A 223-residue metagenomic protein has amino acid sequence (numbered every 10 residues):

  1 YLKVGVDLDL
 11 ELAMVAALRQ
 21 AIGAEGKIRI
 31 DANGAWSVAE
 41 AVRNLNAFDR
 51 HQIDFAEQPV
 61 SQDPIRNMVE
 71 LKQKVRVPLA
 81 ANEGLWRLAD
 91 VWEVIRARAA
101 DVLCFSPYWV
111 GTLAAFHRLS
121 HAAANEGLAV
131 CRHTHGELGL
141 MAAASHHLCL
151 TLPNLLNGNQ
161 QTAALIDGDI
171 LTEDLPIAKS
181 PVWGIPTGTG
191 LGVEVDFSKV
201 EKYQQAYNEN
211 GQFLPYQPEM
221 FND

Functional and structural regions predicted by a protein language model:
Y1-V75: Metal-dependent enolase-superfamily TIM-barrel catalytic cores that perform enediolate-based chemistry
K3-G5, N33, P59-V60, G84-L85 (+3 more regions): Anionic group-transfer/hydrolysis microenvironments
E11, A41, F116, L138-M141 (+1 more regions): Generic structural signal for well-ordered, non-membrane alpha-helical segments in soluble metabolic enzymes
R19-I22, Q52, C149-P153, Q204-Y207: Structural signal for hydrophobic packing residues in well-ordered secondary-structure cores of soluble enzyme domains
N46, Q52, D63-A80, L85-G190: Shared catalytic-loop signature of beta/alpha-barrel
I170-D223: C-terminal extensions of enzymes
